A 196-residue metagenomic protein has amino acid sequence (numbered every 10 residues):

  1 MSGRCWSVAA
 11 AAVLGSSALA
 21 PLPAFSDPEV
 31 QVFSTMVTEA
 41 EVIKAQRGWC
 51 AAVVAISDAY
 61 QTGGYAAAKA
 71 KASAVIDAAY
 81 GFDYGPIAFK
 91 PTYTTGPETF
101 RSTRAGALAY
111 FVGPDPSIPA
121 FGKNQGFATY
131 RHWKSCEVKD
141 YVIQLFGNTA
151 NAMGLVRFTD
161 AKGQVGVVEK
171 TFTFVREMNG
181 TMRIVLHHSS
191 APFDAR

Functional and structural regions predicted by a protein language model:
M1-A9: Bacterial N-terminal signal peptides that target proteins for export
A9-A18: Bacterial N-terminal signal peptides
F25-A79, P86: Short, low-complexity N-terminal intrinsically disordered segments enriched in polar/charged residues
D27, L145-M153, R157, K162-R196: Short beta-strand edge/turn micro-motifs at domain boundaries
S34-V37, E41, D140-Q144, K162: Conserved aromatic-histidine-acidic binding/catalytic patches
E41, W133, I184-V185: A broad structural signal for short, well-ordered beta-strand segments within beta-sheet-rich domains
G63-Y141: A solvent-exposed, acidic/Ser-Thr-rich amphipathic alpha-helical stretch
